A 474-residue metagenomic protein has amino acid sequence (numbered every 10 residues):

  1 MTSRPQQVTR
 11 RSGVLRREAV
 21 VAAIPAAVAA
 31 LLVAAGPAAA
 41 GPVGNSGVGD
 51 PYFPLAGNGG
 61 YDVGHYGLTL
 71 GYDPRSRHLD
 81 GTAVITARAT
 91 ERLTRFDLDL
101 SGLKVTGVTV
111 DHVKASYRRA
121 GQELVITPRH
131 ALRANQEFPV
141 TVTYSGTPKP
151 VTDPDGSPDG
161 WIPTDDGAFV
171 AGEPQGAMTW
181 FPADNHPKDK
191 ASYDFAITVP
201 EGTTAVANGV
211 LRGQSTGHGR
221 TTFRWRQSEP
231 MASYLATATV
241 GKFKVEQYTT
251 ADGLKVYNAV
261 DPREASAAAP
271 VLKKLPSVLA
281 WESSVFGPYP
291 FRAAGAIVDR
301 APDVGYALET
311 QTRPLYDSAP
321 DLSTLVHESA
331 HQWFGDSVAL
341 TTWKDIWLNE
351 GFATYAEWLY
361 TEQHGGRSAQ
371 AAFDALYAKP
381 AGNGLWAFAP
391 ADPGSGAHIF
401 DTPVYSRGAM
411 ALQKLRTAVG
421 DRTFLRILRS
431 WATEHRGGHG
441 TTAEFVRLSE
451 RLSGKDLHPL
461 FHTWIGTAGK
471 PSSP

Functional and structural regions predicted by a protein language model:
T2-V21, P25-D80, P163-D166: N-terminal, polar/Ser/Thr-rich
T82-K104, F181-N185, S192-P200, A443 (+1 more regions): Surface-exposed beta-strand/loop patches in extracellular or lumenal glycoproteins
A83-A87, Q136-P150, Y193-E201, F223-E229: Short, hydrophobic/aromatic-enriched beta-strand segments in well-ordered soluble domains
L100-I162: A surface-exposed beta-strand-loop module
A134, Y144-Y193: Glycine/proline-rich low-complexity spacer/linker segments in large multi-domain proteins
H186-V326, Y355: Hydrophobic helix-coil surface modules that form long, contiguous segments used for peptide/substrate interaction
Q311-F373: Zinc-dependent metallopeptidase catalytic helix centered on the HExxH motif and its immediate flanking segment
D401-P474: Amphipathic alpha-helical substructures
